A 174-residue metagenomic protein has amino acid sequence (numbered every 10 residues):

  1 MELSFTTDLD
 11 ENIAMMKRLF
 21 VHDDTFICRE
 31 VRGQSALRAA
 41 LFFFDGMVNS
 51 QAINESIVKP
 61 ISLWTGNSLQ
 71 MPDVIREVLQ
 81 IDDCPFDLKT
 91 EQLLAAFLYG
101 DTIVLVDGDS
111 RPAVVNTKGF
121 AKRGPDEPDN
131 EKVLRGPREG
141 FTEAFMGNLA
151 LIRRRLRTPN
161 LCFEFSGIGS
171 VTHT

Functional and structural regions predicted by a protein language model:
M1-T174: Membrane-embedded alpha-helical signal segments
